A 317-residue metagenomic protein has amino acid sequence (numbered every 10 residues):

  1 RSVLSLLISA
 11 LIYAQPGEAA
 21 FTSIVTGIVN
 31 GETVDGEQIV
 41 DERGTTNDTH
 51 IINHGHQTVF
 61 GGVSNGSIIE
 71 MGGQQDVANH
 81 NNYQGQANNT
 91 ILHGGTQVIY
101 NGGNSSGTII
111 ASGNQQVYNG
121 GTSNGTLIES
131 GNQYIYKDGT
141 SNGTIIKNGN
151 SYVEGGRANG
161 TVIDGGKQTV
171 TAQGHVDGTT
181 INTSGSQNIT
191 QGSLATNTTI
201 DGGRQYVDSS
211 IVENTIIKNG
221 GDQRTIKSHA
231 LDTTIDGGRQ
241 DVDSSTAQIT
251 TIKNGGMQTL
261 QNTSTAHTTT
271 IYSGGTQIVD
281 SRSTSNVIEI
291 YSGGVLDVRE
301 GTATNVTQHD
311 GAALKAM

Functional and structural regions predicted by a protein language model:
R1-E18: Gram-negative bacterial Sec-dependent N-terminal signal peptides
F21-I24: Short, intrinsically disordered N-terminal pre-domain segments
G27-N30, G36-Q38, G44-T49, G55-Q57 (+28 more regions): The right-handed parallel beta-helix/beta-solenoid scaffold, focusing on the short coil/turn and N-cap positions
N79-N81: Short acidic, glycine-rich loop/turn motifs
L314-M317: Short, intrinsically disordered, charge-balanced linker/junction segments flanking boundaries in proteins
